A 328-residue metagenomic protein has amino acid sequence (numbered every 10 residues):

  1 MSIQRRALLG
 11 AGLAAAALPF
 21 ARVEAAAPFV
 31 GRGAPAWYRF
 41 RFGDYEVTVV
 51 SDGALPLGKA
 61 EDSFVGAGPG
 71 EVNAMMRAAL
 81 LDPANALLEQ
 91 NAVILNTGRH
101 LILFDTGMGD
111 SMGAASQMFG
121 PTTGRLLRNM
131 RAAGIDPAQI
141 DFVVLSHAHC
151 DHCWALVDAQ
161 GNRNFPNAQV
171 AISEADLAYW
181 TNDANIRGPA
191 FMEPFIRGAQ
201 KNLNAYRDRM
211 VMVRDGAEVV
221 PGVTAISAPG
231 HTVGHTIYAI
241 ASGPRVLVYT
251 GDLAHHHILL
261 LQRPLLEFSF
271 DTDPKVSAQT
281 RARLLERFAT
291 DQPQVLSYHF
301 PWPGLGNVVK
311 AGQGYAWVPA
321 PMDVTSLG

Functional and structural regions predicted by a protein language model:
I3, A7-A26: N-terminal export signals
Q4, G120, G243-G328: Cap/insert and terminal regions of metallo-dependent hydrolase folds
A36-A133, I237-L253: Conserved beta-strand hairpin/beta-sheet module of binuclear metal-dependent hydrolase folds, prominently
D44, L95, D105, I140 (+6 more regions): Divalent metal-coordination and catalytic microenvironments
D52-G53, T106-G109, A148, A175-D176 (+3 more regions): Active-site metal-binding loops of divalent metal-dependent hydrolases
A84-N85, E89-A92, G120-A171: Active-site metal-binding motif and surrounding structural segment of the metallo-beta-lactamase
G124-I135, Q139, P166-S227, V276-R283 (+1 more regions): Metallo-beta-lactamase
V143-C153, P229-H235, S297-P301: Histidine-centered catalytic micro-motifs
